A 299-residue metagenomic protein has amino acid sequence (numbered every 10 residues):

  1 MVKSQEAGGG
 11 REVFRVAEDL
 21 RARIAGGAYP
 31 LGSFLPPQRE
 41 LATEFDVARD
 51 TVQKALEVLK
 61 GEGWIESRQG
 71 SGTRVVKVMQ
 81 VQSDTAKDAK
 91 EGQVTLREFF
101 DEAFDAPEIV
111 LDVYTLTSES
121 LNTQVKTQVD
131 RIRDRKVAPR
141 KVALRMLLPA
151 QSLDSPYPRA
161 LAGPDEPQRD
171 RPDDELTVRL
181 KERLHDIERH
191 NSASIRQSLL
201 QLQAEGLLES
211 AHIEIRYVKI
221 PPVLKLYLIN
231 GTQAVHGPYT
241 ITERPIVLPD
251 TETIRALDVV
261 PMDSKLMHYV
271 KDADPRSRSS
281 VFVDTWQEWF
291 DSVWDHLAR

Functional and structural regions predicted by a protein language model:
M1-R39, T43-E44: Extreme N-terminal segment that seeds HTH/winged-HTH DNA-binding domains in transcriptional regulators
E12-V13, P37, S71-D88: Short, cationic-aromatic polyanion-contact patches
L31, V137-V142, E205-H212: Short helix-terminating capping/connector loops at secondary-structure junctions
L31-Q69, R74-V75: N-terminal helix-turn-helix
Q80-D170, A273-P275: PLD-like (HKD) phosphodiesterase/transphosphatidyltransferase domain
T115-T117, Y217-P221, N230: Short, flexible loop/turn elements at secondary-structure junctions
P164-V223: HKD-type phospholipase D/PLD-like phosphodiesterase module
Y227-R299: Amphipathic alpha-helical interface segments
